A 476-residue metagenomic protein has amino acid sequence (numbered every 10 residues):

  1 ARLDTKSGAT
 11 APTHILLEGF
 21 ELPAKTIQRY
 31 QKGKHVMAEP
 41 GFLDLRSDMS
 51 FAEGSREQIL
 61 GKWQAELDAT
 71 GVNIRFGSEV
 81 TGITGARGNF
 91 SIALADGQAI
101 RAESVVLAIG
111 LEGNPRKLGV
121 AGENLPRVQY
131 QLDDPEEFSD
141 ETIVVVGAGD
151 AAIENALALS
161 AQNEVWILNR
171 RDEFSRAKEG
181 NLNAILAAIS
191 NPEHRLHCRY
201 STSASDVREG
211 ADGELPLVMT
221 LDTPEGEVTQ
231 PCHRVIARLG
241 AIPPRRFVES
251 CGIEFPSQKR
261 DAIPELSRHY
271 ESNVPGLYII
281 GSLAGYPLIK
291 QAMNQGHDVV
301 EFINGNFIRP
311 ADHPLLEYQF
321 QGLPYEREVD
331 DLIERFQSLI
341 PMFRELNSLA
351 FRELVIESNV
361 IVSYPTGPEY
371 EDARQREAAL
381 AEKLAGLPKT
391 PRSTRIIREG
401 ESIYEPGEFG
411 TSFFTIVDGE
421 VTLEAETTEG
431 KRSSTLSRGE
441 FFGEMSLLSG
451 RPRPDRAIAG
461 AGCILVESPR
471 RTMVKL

Functional and structural regions predicted by a protein language model:
A1-I15, P23, Q131-R176, G226 (+2 more regions): Rossmann-like dinucleotide/flavin-binding elements
D4-T10, L22, A69-T142, L221-E227 (+4 more regions): FAD-binding core/adjacent interface of flavoenzyme oxidoreductases
T10, N304-S338: Active-site-proximal substrate-binding core of FAD-dependent oxidoreductases
G19-E57: Active-site-adjacent segment of FAD-dependent monooxygenases/related oxidoreductases
Q28-R29, K117-A121, A156-A158, E179 (+3 more regions): Short amphipathic alpha-helical segments
G33-H35, P40-G41, G54-L94, A99-A102 (+3 more regions): A Rossmann-like FAD-binding core segment of flavoenzymes
Y270, R432-L476: Cyclic-nucleotide recognition modules
Q337-S446, R453-D455: Regulatory nucleotide-sensing modules
